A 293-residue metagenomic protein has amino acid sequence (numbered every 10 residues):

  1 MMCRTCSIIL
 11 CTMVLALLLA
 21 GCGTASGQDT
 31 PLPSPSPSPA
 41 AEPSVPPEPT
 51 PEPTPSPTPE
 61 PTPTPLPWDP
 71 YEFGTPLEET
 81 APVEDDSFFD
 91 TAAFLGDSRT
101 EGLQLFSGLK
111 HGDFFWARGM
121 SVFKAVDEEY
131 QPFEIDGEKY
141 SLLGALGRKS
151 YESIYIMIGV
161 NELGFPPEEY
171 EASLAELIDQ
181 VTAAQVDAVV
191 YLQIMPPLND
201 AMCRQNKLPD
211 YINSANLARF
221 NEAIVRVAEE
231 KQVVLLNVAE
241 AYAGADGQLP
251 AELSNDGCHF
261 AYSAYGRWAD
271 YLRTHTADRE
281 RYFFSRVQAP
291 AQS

Functional and structural regions predicted by a protein language model:
M1-L10: Bacterial N-terminal signal peptides that target proteins for export
L18-G21: C-terminal motif of bacterial Sec signal peptides marking the signal peptidase cleavage site
G23-A25: Bacterial signal peptide processing site
Q28-T64: Ser/Thr-rich, Proline-interspersed low-complexity disordered segments
P82-S173: Conserved SGNH/GDSL esterase-like catalytic core that processes O-acyl groups on lipids and polysaccharides
E129-F133, V160-E169, V181, K207-S214 (+1 more regions): Second-shell loop/turn segments in exported
Q185-V189: A short helix->loop->beta-strand "cap" motif at the edges of active sites that frequently abuts
L198-S293: Catalytic His-Asp segment of secreted/periplasmic serine-dependent ester chemistry enzymes
